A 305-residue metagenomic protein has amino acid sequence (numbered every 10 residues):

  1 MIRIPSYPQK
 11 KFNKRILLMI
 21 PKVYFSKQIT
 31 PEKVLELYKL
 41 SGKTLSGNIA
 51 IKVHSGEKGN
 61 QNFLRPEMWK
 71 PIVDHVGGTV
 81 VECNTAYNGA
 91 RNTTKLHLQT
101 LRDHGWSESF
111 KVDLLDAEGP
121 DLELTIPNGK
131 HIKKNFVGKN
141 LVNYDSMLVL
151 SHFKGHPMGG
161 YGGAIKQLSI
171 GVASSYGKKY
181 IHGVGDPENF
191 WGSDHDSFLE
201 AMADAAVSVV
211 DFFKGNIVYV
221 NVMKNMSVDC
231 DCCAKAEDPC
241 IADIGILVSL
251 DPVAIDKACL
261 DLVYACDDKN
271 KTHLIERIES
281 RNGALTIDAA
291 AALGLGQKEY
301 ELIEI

Functional and structural regions predicted by a protein language model:
M1-I2: Short, positively charged low-complexity motifs
Y7-L18: Short, Lys/Arg-enriched N-terminal segments with co-localized hydrophobic residues within the first ~10-30 amino acids
M19-K70, H75-I305: Extended, low-polarity segments enriched in aliphatic/aromatic residues
